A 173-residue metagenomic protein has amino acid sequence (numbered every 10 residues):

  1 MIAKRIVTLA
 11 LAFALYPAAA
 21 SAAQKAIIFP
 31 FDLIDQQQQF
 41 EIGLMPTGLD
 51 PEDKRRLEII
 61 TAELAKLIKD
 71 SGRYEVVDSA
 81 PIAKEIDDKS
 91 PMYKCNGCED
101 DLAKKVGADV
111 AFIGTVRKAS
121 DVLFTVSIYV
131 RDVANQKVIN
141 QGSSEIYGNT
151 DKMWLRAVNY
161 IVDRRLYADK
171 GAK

Functional and structural regions predicted by a protein language model:
M1-T8: Bacterial N-terminal signal peptides that target proteins for export
I2, D87, N149-T150: Alpha-helix initiation/capping motif
A3, F31-L33, P81: Histidine- and/or cysteine-centered catalytic micro-motif in compact active-site loops
T8-P17: Bacterial N-terminal signal peptides
A22-F40, I59-A62, L67-G72, G97-K105 (+2 more regions): C-terminal/domain-edge helix-coil "capping" segments
Q39-K94: N-terminal segment of the mature soluble domain
G107-D109: Conserved acidic residues
